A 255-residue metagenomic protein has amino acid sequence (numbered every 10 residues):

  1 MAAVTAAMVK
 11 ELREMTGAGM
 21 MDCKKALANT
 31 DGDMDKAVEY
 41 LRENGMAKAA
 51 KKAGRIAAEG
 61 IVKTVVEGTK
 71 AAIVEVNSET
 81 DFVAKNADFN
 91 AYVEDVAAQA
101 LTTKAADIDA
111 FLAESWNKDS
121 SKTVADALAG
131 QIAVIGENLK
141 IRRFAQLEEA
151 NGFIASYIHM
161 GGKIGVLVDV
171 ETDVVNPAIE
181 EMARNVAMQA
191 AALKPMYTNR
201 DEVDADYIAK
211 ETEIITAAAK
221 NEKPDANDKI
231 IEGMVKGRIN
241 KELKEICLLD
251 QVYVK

Functional and structural regions predicted by a protein language model:
A2-K255: N-terminal assembly/interaction segments in proteins that build large macromolecular machines
